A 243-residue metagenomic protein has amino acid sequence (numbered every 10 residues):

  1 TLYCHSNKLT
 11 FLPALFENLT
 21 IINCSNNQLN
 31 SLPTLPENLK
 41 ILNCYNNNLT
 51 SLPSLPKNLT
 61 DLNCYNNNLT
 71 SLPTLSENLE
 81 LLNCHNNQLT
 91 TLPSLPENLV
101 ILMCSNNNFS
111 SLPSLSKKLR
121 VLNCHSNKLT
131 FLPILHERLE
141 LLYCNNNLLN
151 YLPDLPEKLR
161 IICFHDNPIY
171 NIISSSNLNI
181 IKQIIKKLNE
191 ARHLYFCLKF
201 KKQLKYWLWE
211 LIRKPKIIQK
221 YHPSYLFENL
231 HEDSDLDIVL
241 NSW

Functional and structural regions predicted by a protein language model:
L2-C4, I22-C24, L42-C44, L62-C64 (+5 more regions): Conserved hydrophobic beta-strand positions in leucine-rich repeat
Y3, T10, I169-N171: Catalytic phosphate/metal-binding cores of nucleic-acid and nucleotide-processing enzymes, i.e., regions that mediate
S6, F11, F16, N30 (+4 more regions): Intrinsically disordered, low-complexity tandem-repeat regions
L12-L15, L32-L35, L52-L55, L72-L75 (+5 more regions): Canonical leucine-rich repeat
L15-T20, L35-K40, K57-T60, S76-E80 (+4 more regions): Leucine-rich repeat
S126, L141-N150, P156-W209: Leucine-rich repeat domain C-terminal region
I181-W243: Cullin-RING E3 adaptor/co-adaptor recruitment helices
